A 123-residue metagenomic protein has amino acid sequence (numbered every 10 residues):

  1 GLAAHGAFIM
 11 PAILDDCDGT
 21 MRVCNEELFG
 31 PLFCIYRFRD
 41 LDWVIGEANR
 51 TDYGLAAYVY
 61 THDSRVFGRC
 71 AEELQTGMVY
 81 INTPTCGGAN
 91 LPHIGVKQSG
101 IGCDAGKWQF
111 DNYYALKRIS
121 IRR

Functional and structural regions predicted by a protein language model:
G1-A4: Short, solvent-exposed loop/turn elements at beta->coil junctions and helix N-caps that rim active or binding pockets
F8-R123: Conserved C-terminal structural/oligomerization subdomain of aldehyde/semialdehyde dehydrogenase
